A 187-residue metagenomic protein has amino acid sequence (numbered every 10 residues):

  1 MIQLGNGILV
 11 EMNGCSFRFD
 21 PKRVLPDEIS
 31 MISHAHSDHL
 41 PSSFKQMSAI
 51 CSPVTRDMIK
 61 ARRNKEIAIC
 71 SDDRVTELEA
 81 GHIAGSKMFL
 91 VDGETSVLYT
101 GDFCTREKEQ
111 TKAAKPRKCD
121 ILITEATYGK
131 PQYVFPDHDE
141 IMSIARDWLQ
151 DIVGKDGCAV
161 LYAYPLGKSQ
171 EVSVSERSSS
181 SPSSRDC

Functional and structural regions predicted by a protein language model:
I2-L25, I29-A163, G167: His/Asp/Glu-rich metal-coordinating catalytic cores of metallo-dependent phosphodiesterases/hydrolases acting on
F19, E176-R177: Surface-exposed amphipathic alpha-helices with a cationic face
Q170-S175: A short acidic (Asp/Glu
S180: Active-site ligand-binding patch in enzyme domains
S183-C187: Long, charge-dense
